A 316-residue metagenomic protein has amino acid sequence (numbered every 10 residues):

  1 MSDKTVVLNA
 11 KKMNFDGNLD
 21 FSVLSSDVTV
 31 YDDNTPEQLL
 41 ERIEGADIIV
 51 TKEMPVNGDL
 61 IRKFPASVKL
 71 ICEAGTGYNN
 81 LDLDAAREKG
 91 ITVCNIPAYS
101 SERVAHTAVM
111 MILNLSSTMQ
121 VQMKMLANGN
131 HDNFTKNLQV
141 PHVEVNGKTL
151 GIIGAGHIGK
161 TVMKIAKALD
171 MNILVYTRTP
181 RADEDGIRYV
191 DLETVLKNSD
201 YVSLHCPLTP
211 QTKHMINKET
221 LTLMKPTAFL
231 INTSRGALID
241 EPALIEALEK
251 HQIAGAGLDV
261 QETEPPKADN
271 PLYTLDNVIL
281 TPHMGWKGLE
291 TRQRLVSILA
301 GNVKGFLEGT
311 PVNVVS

Functional and structural regions predicted by a protein language model:
M1-I48, L174: N-terminal glycine-/charge-rich "phosphate-binding" loop or analogous flexible N-terminal tail
D3, V23, L138-P226: Rossmann-like dinucleotide/phosphate-binding beta-alpha-beta segment
D32, A74-G75, I91-E102, T177 (+1 more regions): Short beta->alpha connector loops at strand-helix junctions that form conserved, small/polar/Pro-enriched
E41-R42, F64, T194-V195, T220 (+1 more regions): Structural alpha-helical scaffold elements that stabilize or flank donor/cofactor-binding regions in carbohydrate
P55-V68, Q211-F229: Rossmann-fold NAD(P) dinucleotide-binding segment
K89, V93-C94, N172, K218 (+1 more regions): Rossmann-like dinucleotide-binding domain for NAD(H)/NADP(H)
P97-T149, V315: Phosphate-binding beta-alpha-beta segment of Rossmann-like dinucleotide-binding domains, i.e., the NAD(P)
